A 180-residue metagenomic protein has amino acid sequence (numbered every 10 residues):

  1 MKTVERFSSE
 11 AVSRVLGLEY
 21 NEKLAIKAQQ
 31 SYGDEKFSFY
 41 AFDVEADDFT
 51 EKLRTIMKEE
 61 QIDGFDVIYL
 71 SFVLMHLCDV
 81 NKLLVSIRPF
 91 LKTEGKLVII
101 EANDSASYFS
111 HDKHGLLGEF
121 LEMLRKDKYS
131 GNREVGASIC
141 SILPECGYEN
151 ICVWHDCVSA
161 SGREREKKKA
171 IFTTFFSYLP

Functional and structural regions predicted by a protein language model:
M1-I56: Class I SAM-dependent methyltransferase SAM/SAH-binding core
G64-F65: Local beta-strand N-terminus motif with an aromatic residue
Y69: A conserved beta-strand element that flanks and buttresses the S-adenosyl-L-methionine
F72: Binding-interface segments
M75-L77: A short His-aromatic
N81-K96: A short glycine-rich, Lys/Arg-flanked "PGG" loop and its adjoining helix->strand segment in the class I
V98-E166, T173-F176: Conserved catalytic/acceptor-binding region of the Class I
